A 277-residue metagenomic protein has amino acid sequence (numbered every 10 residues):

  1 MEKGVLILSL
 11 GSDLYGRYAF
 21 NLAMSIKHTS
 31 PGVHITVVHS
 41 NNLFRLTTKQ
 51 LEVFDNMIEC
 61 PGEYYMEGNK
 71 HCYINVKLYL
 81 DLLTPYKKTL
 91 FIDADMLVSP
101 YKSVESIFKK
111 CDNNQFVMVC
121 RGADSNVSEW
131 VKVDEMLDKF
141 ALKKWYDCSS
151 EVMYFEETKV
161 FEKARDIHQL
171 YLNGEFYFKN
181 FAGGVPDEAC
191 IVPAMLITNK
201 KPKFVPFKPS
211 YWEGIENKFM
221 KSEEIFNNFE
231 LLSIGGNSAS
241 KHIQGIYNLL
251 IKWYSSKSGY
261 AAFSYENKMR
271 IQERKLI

Functional and structural regions predicted by a protein language model:
M1-I277: Glycosyltransferase catalytic domains, chiefly GT-A lineage
